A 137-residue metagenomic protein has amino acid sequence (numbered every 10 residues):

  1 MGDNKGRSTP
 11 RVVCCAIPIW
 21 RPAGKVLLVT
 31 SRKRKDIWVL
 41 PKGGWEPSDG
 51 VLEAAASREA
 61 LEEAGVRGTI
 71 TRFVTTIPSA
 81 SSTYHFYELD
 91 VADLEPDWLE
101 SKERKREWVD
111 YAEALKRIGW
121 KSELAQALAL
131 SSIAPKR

Functional and structural regions predicted by a protein language model:
M1, P135-R137: Eukaryotic N-terminal low-complexity, Ser/Thr- and Lys/Arg-rich leader segments that predominantly function as
M1-V26: Conserved N-terminal beta-strand and adjoining loop/helix that marks the start of the Nudix/MutT-like hydrolase domain
T9-R11, I37, R106-E107: A residue-level structural signature of the nucleotidyltransferase/glycosyltransferase Rossmann-like core
A16, W120-Q126: Sequence-level preference for short, compositionally simple segments enriched in small aliphatic or small polar residues
P18, T30, F86-D90: Short, well-ordered beta-strand micro-motif
P22-V66: Conserved Nudix-box catalytic region and its N-terminal flanking loop in Nudix hydrolases and closely related
G65-I77: A short coil-to-beta-strand element that immediately follows conserved catalytic motifs
T75-E113, L124, L128-A134: Active-site-adjacent beta-strand/loop module that shapes the phosphate/pyrophosphate-binding cleft
